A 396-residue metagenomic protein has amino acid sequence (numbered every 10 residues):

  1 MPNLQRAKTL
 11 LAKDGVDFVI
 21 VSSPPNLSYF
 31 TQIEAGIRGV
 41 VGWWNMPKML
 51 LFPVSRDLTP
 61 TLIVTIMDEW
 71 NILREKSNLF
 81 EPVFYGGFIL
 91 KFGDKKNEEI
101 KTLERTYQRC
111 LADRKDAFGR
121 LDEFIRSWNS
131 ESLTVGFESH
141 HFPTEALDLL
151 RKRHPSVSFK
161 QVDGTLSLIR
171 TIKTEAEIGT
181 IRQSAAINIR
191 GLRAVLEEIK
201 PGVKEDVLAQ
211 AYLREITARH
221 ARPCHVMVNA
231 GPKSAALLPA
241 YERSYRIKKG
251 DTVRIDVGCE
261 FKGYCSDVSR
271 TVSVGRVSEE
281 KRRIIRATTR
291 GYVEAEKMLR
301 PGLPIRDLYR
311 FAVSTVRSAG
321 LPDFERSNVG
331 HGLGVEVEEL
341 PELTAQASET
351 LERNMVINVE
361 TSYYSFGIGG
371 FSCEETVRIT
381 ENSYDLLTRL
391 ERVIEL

Functional and structural regions predicted by a protein language model:
M1-L396: Active-site neighborhoods and metal-handling regions in enzymes and metal-associated proteins
